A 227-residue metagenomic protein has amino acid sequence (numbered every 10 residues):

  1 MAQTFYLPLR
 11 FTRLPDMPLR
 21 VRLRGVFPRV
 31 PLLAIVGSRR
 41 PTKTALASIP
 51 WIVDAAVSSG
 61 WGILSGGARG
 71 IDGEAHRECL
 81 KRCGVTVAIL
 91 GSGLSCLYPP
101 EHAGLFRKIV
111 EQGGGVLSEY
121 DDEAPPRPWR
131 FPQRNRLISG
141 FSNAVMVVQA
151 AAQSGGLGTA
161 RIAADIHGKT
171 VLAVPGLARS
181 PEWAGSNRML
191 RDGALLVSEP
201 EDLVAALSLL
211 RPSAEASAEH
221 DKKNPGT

Functional and structural regions predicted by a protein language model:
A2-T227: Glycine-biased, small-residue-rich flexible motifs in mid-sequence functional cores and linkers
